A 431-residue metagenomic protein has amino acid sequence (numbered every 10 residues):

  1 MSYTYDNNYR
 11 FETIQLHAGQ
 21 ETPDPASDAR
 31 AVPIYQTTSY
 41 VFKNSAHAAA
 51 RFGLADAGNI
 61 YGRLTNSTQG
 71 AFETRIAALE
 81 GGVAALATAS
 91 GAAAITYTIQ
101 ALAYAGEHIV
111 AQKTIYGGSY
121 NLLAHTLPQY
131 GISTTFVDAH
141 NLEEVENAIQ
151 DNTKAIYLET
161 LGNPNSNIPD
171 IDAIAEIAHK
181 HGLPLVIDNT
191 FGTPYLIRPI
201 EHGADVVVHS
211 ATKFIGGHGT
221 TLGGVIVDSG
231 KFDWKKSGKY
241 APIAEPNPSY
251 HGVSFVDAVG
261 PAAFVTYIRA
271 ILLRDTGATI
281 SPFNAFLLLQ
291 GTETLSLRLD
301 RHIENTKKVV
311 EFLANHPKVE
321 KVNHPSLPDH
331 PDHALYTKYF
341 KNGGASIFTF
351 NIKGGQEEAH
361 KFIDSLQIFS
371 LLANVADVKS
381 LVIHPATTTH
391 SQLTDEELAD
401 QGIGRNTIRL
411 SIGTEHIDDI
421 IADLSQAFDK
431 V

Functional and structural regions predicted by a protein language model:
S2, E12, V83, A124 (+5 more regions): PLP-dependent enzyme catalytic core of the Aspartate aminotransferase-like
S2-N66, T74-R75: N-terminal "arm"/small-domain region of PLP-dependent enzymes with the aminotransferase-like
S2-N7, P23, A85-N315: Conserved PLP-enzyme active-site core in the AAT-like
P23, V41-S45, D233-W234, L295 (+3 more regions): Short, acidic Gly/Pro/Ser/Thr-rich loop/turn segments
N44-A93, G118-T126: Conserved N-terminal alpha-helix of the aminotransferase class I/II PLP-enzyme fold
A57, V83, N284, L288 (+3 more regions): Short amphipathic alpha-helical segments
L161, T190-G192, L327, K353 (+1 more regions): Active-site beta-loop-alpha junctions enriched in small/polar residues
L299, K307, L313-A314, K318-I408 (+1 more regions): Conserved C-terminal alpha-helix-loop-beta "cap" of PLP-dependent enzymes that closes/shapes the active-site mouth
